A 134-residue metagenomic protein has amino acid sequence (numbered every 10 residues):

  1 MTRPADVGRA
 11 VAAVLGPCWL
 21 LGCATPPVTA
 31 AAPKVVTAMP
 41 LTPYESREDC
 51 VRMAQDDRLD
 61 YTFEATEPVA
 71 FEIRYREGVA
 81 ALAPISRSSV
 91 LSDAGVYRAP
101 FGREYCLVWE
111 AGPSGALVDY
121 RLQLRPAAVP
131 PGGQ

Functional and structural regions predicted by a protein language model:
M1-L21: Sec-dependent bacterial lipoprotein signal peptides
A24-Q134: Acidic, Ser/Thr/Pro
